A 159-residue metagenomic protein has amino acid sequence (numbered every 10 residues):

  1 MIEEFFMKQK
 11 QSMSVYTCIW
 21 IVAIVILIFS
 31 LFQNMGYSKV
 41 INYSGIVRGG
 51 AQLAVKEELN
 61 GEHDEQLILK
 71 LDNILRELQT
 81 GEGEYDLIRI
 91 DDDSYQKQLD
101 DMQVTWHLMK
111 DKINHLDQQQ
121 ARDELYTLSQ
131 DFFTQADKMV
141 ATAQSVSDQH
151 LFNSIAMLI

Functional and structural regions predicted by a protein language model:
M1-M7: Short, Lys/Arg-rich, polar N-terminal cytosolic tail immediately upstream of the first transmembrane signal-anchor
K8-Q33, I159: Extreme N-terminal signal-anchor transmembrane helix of membrane signaling/transducer proteins, especially in bacteria
Q9, N34-Y37, S44, M109 (+2 more regions): An N-terminus-focused feature that recognizes amino-terminal "leader" regions
V22, F29-S30, I46, K138-A141: Hydrophobic, helix-prone linear segments
L31-L69, D123, H150: Juxtamembrane membrane-water interface segments immediately C-terminal to a transmembrane helix
I68-L125, D131, Q135-K138, T142: Heptad-repeat alpha-helical coiled-coil/4-helix-bundle sensor or tether segments in soluble regions
S145-I159: Selective recognition of signaling/oligomerization transmembrane alpha-helices
